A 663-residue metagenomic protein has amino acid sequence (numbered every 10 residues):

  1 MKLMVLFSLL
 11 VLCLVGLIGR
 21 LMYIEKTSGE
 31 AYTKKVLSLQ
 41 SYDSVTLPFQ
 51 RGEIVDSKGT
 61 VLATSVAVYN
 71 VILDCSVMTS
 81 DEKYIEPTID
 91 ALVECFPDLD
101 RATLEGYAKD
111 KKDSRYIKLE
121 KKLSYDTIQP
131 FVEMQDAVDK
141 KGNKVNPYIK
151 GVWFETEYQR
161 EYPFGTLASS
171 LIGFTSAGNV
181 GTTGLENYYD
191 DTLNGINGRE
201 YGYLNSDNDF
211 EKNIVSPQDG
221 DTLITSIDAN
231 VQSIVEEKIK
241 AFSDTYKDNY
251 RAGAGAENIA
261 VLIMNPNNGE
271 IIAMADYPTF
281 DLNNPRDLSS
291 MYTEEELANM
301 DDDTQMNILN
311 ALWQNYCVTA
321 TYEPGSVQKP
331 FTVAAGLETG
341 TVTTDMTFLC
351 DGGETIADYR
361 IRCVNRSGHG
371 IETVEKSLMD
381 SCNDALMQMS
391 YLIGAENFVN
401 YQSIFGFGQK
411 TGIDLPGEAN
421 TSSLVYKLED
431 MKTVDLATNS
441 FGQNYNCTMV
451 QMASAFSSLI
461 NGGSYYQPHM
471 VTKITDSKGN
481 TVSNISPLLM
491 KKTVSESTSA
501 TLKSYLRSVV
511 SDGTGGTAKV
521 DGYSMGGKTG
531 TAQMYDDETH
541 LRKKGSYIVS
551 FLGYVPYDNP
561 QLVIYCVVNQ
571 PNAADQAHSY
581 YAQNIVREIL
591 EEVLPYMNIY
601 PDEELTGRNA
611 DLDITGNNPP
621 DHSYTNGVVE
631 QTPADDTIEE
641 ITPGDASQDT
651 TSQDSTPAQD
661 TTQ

Functional and structural regions predicted by a protein language model:
M1-E294, T321, E396-S403, A518-V520 (+7 more regions): Periplasmic/cell-envelope proteins involved in peptidoglycan metabolism and beta-lactam response
V61-T64, Y69, R101, D207-S216 (+5 more regions): Beta-lactam-recognizing serine transpeptidase/beta-lactamase-like catalytic domain environment
S486-D512, E592-D602, G607, D611-E630 (+1 more regions): C-terminal beta-signal and terminal closure region of outer-membrane beta-barrel proteins
